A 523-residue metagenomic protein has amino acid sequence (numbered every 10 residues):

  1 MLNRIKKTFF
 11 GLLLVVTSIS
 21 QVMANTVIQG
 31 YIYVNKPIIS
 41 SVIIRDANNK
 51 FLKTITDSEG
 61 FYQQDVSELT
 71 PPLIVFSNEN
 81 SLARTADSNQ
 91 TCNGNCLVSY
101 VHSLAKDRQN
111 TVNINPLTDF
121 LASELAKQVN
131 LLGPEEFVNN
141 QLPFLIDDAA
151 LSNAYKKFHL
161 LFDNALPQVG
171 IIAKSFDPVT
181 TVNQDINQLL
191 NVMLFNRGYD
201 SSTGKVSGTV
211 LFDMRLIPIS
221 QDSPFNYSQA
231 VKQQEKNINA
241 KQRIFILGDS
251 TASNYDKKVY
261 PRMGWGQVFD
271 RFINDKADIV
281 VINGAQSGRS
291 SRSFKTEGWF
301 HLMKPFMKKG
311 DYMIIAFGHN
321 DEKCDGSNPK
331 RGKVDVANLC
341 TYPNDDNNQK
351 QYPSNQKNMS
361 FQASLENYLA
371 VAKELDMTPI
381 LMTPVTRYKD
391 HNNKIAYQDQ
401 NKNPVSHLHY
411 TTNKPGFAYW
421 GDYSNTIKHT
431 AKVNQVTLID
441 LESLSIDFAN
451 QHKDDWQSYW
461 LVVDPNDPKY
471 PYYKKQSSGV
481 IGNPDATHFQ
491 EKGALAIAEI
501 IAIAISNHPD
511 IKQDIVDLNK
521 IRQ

Functional and structural regions predicted by a protein language model:
M1-L12: Bacterial N-terminal signal peptides that target proteins for export
F10-S20: Bacterial N-terminal signal peptides
N25-Q234: Feature for extracytoplasmic/surface-facing segments of secreted or surface-associated proteins, emphasizing
K232-A285, H301-M313, P329-A337: Serine-esterase "nucleophile elbow" of acetyl-processing enzymes
D278-A285, M377-P384, L438-E442, H508-N519: Surface-exposed patches in mature extracellular/periplasmic domains of secreted proteins
S291-L302: N-terminal post-signal-peptidase region of extra-cytosolic proteins
L302-A486, L495, A502-S506: Alpha-helical cap/lid subdomain in secreted, periplasmic, or secretory-pathway luminal O-acyl-processing enzymes
Q490: Short, conserved phosphate/pyrophosphate- and ester-handling motifs at nucleotide-, phospho-/glycolipid
